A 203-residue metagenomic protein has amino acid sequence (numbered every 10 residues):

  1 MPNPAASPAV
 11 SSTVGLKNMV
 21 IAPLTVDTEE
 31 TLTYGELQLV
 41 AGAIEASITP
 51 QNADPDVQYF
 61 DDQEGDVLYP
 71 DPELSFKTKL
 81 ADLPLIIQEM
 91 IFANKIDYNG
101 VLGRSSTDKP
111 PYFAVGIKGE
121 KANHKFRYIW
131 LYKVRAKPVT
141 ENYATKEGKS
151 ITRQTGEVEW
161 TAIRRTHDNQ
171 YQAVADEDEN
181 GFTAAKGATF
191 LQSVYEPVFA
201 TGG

Functional and structural regions predicted by a protein language model:
M1-E45, G202-G203: Polar/acidic, low-complexity leader/linker segments enriched in S/T/G and N/D
T31-Q51, D56-Y59, Q63, M90-I96: Short N-terminal edge-element motif at the start of the domain
Q51-V67, E73, E141-K146: Short, solvent-exposed beta-alpha or beta-beta edge segments that form flexible loop/patches at the rim of ligand
Q63-Q88, T152-R165: Oligomerization/assembly interface segments of phage tail-like spikes and tubes
L80-P84, G119-N123, R135-P138, A162-T166: Beta-strand elements of well-folded, non-transmembrane domains
L83-S106: Charged, amphipathic alpha-helical segments
R104-V139: Short helix-loop boundary/capping segments
A136-G203: Mixed-charge, glycine-accented linear interaction segment located at domain edges/termini
